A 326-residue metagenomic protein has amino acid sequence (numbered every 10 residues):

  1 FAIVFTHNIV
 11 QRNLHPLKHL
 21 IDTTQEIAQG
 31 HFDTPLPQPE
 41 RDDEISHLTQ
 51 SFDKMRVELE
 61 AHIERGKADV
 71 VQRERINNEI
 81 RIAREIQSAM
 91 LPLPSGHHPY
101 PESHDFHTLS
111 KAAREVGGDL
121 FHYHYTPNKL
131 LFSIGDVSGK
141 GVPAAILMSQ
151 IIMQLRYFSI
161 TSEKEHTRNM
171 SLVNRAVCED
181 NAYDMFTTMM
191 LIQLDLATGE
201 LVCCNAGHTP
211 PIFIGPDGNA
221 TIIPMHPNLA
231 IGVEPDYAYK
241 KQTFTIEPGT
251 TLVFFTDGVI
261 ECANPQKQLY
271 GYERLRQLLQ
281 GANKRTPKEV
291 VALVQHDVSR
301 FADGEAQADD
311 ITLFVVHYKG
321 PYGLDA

Functional and structural regions predicted by a protein language model:
F1-L14: Cytosolic-side ends of inner-membrane transmembrane helices, especially those that anchor bacterial signal-transduction
I9, Q242-F254, V259-A326: C-terminal catalytic subdomain
R12-I27, H31-V57, H62-I63: HAMP signal relay modules and closely related sensory coiled-coil linkers that couple transmembrane inputs to cytosolic
H15, H19-D22, Q50, K54 (+5 more regions): Generic recognition of well-ordered alpha-helical segments within structured catalytic/regulatory domains
Q25-Q29, R56, E60-I63, K67 (+3 more regions): A structural signal for long alpha-helical coiled-coils and helix-turn connectors that form the cytosolic signaling
D33, E40, S138, V259 (+1 more regions): Adenine-nucleotide cofactor-binding loop residues
F52, E58-D69, R73-I76, Y272: Interdomain signal-transducing alpha-helical coiled-coil linkers
R65-V253, E305-A326: … and, occasionally, acidic/histidine-rich disordered N-termini of signaling adaptors
